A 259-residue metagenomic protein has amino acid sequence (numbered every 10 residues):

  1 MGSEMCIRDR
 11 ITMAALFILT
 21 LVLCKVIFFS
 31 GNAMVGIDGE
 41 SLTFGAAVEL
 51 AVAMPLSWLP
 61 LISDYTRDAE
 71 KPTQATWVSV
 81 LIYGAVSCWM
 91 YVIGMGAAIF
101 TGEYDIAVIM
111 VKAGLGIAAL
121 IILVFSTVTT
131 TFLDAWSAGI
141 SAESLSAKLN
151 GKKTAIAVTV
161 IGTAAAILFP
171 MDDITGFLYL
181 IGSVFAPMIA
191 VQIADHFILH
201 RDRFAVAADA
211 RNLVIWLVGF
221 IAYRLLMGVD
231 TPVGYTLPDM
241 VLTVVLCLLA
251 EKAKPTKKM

Functional and structural regions predicted by a protein language model:
M1-I7: Short, small-residue-biased leader/transition segments that mark boundaries at the very start of proteins
S3, F169-L178, V229-D230: Membrane-interface helix caps and helix-loop-helix hairpins in membrane proteins
C24-S30, I37-A97, V111-F132, A208-Y223: Hydrophobic, membrane-embedded alpha-helices of multi-pass small-molecule transporters
S30-G39, F100-M110, M171, M227-T231: Membrane-interface helix termini and inter-helical loops of multi-pass transporters
Y65-A75, S144-G151, D202-R203: Juxtamembrane helix-boundary/capping and inter-helix hinge elements in multi-pass membrane proteins
T76, K152-A157, F177, I181 (+2 more regions): Hydrophobic alpha-helical transmembrane segments
F132-I161, L199: Helix-loop-helix connectors at the membrane interface of multi-pass transporters/channels
A190-M259: C-terminal membrane-solvent junction of multi-pass transporters and transport-like membrane proteins
